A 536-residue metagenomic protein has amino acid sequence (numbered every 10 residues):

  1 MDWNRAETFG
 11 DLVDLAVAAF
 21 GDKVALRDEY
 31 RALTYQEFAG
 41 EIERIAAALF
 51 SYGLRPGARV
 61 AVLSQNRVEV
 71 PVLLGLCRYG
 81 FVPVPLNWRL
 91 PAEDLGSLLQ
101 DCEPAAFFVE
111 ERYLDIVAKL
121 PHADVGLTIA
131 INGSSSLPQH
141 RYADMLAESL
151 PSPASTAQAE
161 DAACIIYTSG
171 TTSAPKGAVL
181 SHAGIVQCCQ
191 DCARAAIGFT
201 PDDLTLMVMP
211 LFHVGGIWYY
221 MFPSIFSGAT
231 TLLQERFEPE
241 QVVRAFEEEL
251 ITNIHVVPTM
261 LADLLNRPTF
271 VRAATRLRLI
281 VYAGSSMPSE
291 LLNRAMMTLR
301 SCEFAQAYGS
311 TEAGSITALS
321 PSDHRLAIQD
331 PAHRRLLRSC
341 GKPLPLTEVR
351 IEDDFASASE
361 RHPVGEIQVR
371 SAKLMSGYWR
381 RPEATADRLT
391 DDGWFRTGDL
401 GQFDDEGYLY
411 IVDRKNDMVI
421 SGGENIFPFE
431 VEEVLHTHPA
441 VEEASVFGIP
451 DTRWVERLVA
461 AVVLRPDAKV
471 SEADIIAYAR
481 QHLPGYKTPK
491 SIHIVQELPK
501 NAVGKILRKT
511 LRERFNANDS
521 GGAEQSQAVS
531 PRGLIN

Functional and structural regions predicted by a protein language model:
D22, E148-Y167, S173-A174, G198-L204: Conserved pre-ATP/AMP-binding loop-to-beta segment of ANL
R31, A46-E93, N425: Conserved AMP-binding/adenylate-forming
T34-Q36, A163-Q190: Conserved AMP-binding A3 loop
A39-A47, A178-T200, V208, F212 (+2 more regions): Conserved structural elements of the adenylate-forming
L90, F107, F246, I254 (+7 more regions): AMP-binding/adenylate-forming catalytic core of the ANL superfamily
R112-A159, A174, A332-R334: ANL superfamily adenylate-forming
V186-L204, V214-N253, R267: Conserved AMP-binding/adenylation subdomain of ANL enzymes
I251-V256, L265-R335, E348, F355: Gly/Ser/Thr-rich phosphate-binding loop
